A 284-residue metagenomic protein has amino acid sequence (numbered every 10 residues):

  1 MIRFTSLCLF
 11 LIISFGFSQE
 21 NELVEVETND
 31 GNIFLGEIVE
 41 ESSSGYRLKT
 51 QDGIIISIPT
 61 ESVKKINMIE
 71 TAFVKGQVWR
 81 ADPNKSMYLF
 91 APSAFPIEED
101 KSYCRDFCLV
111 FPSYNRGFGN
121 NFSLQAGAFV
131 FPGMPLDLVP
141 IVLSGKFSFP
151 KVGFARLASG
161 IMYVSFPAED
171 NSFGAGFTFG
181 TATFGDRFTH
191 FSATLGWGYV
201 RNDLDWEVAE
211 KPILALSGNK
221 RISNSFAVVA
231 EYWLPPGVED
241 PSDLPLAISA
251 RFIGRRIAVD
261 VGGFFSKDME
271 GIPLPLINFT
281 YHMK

Functional and structural regions predicted by a protein language model:
I2-C8: Sec-dependent signal peptide recognition, specifically the positively charged N-region followed immediately by
F10-S18: Hydrophobic h-region of N-terminal signal peptides that target proteins for export in Gram-negative bacteria
Q19-D106, V110-Y114: Compositionally biased alpha-helical segments
Y103-F107, S123-F129, A158-M162, F191-G198 (+2 more regions): Transmembrane beta-strands of outer-membrane beta-barrel proteins
C104, G133-V139, E169-G174, D205-E210 (+2 more regions): Replace "Gram-negative outer membrane beta-barrel proteins" with "bacterial and organellar outer membrane beta-barrel
V110-F131, V139-L157, G176-T189, E210-N224 (+3 more regions): Feature captures outer-membrane beta-barrel proteins of Gram-negative bacteria and organelles
F131-G133, V164-F166, G198-N202, P235-G237 (+1 more regions): Structural signature of outer-membrane beta-barrel domains
A193-V238: A mid-sequence, solvent-exposed acidic-amphipathic segment
